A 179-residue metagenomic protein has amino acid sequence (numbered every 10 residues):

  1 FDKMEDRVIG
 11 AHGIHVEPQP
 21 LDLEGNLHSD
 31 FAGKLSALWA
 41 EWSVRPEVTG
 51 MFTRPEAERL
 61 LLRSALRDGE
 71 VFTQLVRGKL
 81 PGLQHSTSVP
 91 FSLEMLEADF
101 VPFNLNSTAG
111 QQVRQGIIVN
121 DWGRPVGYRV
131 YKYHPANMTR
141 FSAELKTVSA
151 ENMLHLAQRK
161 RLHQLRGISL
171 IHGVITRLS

Functional and structural regions predicted by a protein language model:
F1-D68, V76-P81, V89: Extended, helix-rich architectural segments
D2-K3, G10, L62-S179: Structured, contiguous alpha/beta core segments that scaffold functional sites
